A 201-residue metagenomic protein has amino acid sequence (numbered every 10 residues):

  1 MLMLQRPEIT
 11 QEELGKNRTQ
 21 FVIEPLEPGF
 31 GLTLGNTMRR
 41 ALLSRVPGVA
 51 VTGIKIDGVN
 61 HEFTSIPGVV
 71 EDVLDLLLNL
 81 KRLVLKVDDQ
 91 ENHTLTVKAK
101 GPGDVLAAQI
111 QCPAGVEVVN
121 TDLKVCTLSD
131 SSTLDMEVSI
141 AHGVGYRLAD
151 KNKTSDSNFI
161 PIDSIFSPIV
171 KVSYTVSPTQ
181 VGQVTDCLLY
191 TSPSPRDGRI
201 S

Functional and structural regions predicted by a protein language model:
M1-S192, R199-S201: Protein-protein interaction/assembly regions in multi-subunit complexes
